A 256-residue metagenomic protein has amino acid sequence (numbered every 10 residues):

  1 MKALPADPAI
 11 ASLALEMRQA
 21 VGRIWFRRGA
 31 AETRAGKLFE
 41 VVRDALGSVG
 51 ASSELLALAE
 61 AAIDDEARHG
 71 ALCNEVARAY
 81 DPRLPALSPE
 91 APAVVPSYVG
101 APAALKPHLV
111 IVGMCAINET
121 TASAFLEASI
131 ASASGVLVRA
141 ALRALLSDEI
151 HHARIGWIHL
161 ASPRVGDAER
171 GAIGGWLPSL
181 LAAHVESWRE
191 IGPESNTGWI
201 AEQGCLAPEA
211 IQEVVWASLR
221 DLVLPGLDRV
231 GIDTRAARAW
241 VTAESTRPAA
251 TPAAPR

Functional and structural regions predicted by a protein language model:
M1-R256: Non-heme di-metal
